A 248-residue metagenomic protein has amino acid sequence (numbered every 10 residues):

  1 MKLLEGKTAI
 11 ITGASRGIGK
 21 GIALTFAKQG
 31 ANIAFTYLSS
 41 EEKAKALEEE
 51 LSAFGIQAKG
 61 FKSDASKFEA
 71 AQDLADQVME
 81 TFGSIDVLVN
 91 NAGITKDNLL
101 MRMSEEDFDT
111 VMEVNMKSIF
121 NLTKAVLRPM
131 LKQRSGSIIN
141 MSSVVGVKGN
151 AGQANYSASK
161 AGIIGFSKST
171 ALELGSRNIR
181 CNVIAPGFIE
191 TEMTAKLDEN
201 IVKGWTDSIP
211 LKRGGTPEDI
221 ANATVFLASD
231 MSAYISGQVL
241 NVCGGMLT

Functional and structural regions predicted by a protein language model:
T8, S15-G17: Conserved glycine-rich cofactor-binding loop
A31-A46: Conserved glycine-rich Rossmann-like NAD(P)H-binding loop of the short-chain dehydrogenase/reductase
L99-L100, S104-M112, T194, I201 (+1 more regions): Substrate-binding pocket helix/loop in short-chain dehydrogenase/reductase
T123, S159, S167: Active-site helix of classical SDR
R128, L172-S176, A233: Alpha-helical segment proximal to the catalytic Tyr-Lys
S143: Residue(s) in the substrate-gating loop at a strand-loop-helix junction that position the organic substrate next
V183, T206-M231, I235, V242-G244: C-terminal helical subdomain
